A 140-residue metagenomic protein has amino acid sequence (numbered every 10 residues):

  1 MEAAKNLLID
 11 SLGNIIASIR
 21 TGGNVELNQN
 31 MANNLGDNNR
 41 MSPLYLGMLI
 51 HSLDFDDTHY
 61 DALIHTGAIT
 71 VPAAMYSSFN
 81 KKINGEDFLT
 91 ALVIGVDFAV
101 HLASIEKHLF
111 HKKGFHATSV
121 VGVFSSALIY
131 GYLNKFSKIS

Functional and structural regions predicted by a protein language model:
M1-S140: N-terminal core-entry segment
